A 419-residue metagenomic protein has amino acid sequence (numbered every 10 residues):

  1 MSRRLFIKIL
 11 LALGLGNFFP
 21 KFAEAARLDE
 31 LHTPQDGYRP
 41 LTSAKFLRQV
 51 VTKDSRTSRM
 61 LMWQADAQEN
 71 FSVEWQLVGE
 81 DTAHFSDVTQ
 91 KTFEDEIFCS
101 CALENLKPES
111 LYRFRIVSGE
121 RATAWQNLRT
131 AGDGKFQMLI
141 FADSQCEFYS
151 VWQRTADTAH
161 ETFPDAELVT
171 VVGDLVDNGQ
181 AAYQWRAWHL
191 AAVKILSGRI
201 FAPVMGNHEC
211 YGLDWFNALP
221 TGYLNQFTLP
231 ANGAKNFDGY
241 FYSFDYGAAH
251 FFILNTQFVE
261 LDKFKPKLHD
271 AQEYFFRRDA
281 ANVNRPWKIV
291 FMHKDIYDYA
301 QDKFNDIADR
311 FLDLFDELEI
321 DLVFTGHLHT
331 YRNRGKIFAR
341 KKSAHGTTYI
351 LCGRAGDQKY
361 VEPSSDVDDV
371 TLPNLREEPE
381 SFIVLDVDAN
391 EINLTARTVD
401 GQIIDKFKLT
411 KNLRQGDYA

Functional and structural regions predicted by a protein language model:
S2-I140, Q145, D157, E161-F163 (+3 more regions): Acidic, histidine-bearing metal-coordination/catalytic regions of metal-dependent phosphoesterases
T57-R59, N70-S72, E147-S150, E260-D262 (+2 more regions): Short, solvent-exposed loop/turn elements at domain surfaces
K91, I97-L103, L111-N127, Y183-N284 (+4 more regions): Extended active-site neighborhood of metal-dependent phosphoesterases/phosphodiesterases
M138-V204, E209-C210: Conserved, compact domain cores that house catalytic/ligand-binding motifs in diverse enzymes and effector modules
I140-A142, V169-G173, F201-G206, I289-H293 (+2 more regions): Active-site neighborhood of phospho(di)ester-bond hydrolases with catalytic His/Asp-centered motifs
S144-C146, L175-A182, Q257-K267, A300-D302: The substrate-binding groove and active-site-proximal loops of carbohydrate-active enzymes, especially glycoside
V283-Y299: Short acidic, glycine-rich surface-loop motifs adjacent to enzyme active sites
